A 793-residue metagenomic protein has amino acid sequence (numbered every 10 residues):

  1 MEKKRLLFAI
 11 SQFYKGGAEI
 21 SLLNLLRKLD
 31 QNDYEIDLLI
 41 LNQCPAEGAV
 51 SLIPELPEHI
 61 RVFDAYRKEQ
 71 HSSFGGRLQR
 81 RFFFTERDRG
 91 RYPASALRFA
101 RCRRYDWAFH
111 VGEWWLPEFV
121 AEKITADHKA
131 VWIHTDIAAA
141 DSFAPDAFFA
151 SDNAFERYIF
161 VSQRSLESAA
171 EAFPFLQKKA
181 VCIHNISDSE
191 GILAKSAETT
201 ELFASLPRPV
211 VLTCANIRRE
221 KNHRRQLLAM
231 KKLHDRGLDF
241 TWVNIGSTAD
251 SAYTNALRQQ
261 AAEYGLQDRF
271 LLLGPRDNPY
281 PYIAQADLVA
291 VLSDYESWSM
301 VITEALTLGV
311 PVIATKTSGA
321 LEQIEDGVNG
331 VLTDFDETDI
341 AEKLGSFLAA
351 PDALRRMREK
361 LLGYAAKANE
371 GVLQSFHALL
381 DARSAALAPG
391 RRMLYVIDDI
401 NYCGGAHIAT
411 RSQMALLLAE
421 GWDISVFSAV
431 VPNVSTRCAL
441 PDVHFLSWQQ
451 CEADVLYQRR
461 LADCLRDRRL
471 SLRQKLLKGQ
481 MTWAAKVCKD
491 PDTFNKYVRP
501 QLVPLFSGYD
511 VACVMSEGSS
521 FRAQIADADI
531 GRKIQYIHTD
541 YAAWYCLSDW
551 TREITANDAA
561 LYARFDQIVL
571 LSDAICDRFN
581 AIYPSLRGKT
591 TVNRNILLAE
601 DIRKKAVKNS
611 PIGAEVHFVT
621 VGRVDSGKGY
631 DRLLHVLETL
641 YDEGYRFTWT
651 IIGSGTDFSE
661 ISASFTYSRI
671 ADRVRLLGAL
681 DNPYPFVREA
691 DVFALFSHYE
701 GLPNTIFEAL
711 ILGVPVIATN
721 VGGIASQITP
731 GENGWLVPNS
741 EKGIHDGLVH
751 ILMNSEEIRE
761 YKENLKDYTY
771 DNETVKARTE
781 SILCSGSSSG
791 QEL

Functional and structural regions predicted by a protein language model:
E19-N24, P209-L212, N216-K232, A252-N255 (+3 more regions): A conserved mid-protein helix/loop that constitutes part of the nucleotide-sugar donor-binding site
L38-E47, S187, C214, T241-N255 (+4 more regions): Glycosyltransferase donor-sugar binding loop
P117-V120, E156-A180, S187, F521-Q524 (+1 more regions): A short, active-site helix/loop in glycosyltransferases that binds the activated sugar's phosphate group
T254-G274, S662-A679: Nucleotide-activated donor-binding/catalytic signature segment of Leloir-type glycosyltransferases, i.e., the conserved
P275, D294, A679, H698: Aromatic "clamp/platform" in nucleotide-sugar-dependent glycosyltransferases that forms part of the donor/acceptor
P311-A314, P715-A718: Short hydrophobic beta-strand element within catalytic cores of glycosyltransferases and related nucleotide-activated
D326-G327, V331-E337, S346-P351, P730-G731 (+2 more regions): Conserved acidic donor-binding segment of nucleotide-sugar-dependent glycosyltransferases
A353-K367, E757-N772: A short, well-ordered alpha-helix in the C-terminal region of glycosyltransferases
